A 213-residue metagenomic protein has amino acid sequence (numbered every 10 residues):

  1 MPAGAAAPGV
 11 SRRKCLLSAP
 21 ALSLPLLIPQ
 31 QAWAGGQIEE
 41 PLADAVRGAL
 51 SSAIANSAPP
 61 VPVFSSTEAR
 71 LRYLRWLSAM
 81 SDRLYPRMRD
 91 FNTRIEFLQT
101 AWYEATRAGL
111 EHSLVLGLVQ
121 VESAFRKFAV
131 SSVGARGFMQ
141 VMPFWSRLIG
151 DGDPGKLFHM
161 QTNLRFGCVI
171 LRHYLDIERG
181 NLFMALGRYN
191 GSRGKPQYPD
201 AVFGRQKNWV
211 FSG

Functional and structural regions predicted by a protein language model:
M1-P2, C15, N208-G213: C-terminal intrinsically disordered extensions
P2-S23: N-terminal secretory signal peptides and thylakoid transit peptides that target proteins across membranes
L17, L24-L26, D176, F211: A generic secondary-structure boundary signal that marks alpha-helix termini
A32-A34: Boundary at the C-terminal end of the N-terminal hydrophobic targeting segment
G36-S51: Short N-terminal segments immediately surrounding and downstream of signal-peptide cleavage
A55-G213: Catalytic glycan-binding domains that act on GlcNAc-containing polysaccharides
